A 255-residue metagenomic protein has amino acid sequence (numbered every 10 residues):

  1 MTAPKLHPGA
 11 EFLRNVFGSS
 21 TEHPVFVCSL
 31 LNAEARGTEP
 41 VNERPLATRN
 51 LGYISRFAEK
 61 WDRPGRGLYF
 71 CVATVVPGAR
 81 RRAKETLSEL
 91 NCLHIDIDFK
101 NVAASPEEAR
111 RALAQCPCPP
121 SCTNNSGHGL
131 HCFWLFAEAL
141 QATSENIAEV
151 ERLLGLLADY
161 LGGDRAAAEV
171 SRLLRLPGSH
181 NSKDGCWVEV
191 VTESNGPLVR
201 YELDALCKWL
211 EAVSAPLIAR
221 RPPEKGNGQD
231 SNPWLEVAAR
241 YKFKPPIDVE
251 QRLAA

Functional and structural regions predicted by a protein language model:
M1-L130, F136-R152, D159-Y160, I218-R221 (+3 more regions): Signature for HUH/AEP ssDNA processing cores
F12, L153-L156, W209, V237 (+1 more regions): Charge-rich, solvent-exposed alpha-helical interaction surfaces
P24, V188-L235: Long, charge-rich alpha-helical interaction segments
G37-N50, E107, G185-R200, D248-L253: Short, polar loop/linker segments at the starts of domains and inter-domain junctions
V75, G178, A254-A255: Short, hydrophobic/amphipathic alpha-helical patches that form generic packing surfaces within helical domains
W134-E138, P177-G178, T192: Short, structured patches in soluble enzyme cores that scaffold and shape functional sites
G155-W187, L206-R220: Flexible helix-coil linker/hinge segments at domain or subdomain boundaries
R221-A255: N-terminal structured subdomain of primase-like DNA metabolism proteins
